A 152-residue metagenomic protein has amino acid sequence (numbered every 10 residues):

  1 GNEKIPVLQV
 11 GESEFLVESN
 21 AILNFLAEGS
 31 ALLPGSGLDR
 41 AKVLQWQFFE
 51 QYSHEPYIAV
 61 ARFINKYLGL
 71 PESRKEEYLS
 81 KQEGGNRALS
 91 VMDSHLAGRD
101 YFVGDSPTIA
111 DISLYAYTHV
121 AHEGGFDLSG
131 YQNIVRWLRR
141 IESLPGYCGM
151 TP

Functional and structural regions predicted by a protein language model:
G1-L79, E83, D93, D100: GST-like domain detector, emphasizing the conserved glutathione-binding G-site in the N-terminal thioredoxin-like
A21, N133, G146: Residue-level recognition of oxygen-bearing side chains
V43, Q132-N133: Domain-level recognition of soluble alpha/beta enzyme cores, biased toward histidine phosphatases/phosphomutases
S53, I58-V60, F102-G130, L138-I141 (+1 more regions): GST superfamily/GST-like fold recognition
K81-A88, W137: Alpha-helical packing segments of well-folded alpha/beta enzyme cores
R87, V91-H95, R140: Solvent-exposed, charged/polar functional surfaces in cytosolic regulatory/catalytic domains
A97-G98, S143: The C-terminal cap of the DNA-recognition helix in HTH/winged-HTH DNA-binding domains, marking the helix-to-coil
M150-P152: Terminal-tail/helix-coil boundary detector
